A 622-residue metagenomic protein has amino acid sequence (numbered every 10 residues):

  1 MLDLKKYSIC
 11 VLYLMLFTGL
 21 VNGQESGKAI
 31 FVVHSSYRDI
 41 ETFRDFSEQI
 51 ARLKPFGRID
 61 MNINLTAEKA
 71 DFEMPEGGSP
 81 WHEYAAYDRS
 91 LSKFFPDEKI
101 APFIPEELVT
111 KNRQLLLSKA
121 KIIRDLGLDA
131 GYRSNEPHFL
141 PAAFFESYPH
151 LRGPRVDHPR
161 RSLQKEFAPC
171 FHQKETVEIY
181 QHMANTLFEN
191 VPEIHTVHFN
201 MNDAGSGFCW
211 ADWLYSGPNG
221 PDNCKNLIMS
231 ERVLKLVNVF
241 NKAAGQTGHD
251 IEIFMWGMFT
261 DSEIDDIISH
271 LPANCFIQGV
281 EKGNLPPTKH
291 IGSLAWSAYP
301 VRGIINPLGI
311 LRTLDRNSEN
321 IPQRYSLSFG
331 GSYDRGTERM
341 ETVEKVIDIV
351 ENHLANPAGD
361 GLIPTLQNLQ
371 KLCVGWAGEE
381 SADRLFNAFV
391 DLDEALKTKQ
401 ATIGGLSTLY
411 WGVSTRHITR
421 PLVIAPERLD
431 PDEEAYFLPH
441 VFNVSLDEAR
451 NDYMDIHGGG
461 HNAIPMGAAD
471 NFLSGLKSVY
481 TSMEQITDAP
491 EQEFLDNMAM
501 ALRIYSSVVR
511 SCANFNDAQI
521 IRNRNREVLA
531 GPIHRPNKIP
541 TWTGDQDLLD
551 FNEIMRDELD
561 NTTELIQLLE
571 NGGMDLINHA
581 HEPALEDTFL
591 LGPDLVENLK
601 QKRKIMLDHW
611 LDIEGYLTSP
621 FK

Functional and structural regions predicted by a protein language model:
M1-V11: Bacterial N-terminal signal peptides that target proteins for export
L2, V21-Q24: Basic/polar N-terminal segments that are highly enriched at the extreme N-terminus, encompassing both cleavable
I9-G19: Bacterial N-terminal signal peptides
Q24-N202, G207-A211, K289-S297, G330: Feature activates predominantly on carbohydrate-active enzymes
S26-V33, D39-F43, Q49-R52, E68-K69 (+2 more regions): Substrate-binding groove of N-acetylhexosamine-processing glycoside hydrolases
P75-P80, S147-H150, D212-G220, S269-A273 (+2 more regions): Short secondary-structure boundary/capping segments
A85-I100, W213-L227, A530-W542: A solvent-exposed, charged loop/short amphipathic helix patch at secondary-structure junctions
F171-H172, D203-A243: Active-site cleft segment of glycoside hydrolase catalytic domains centered on the general acid/base Glu
